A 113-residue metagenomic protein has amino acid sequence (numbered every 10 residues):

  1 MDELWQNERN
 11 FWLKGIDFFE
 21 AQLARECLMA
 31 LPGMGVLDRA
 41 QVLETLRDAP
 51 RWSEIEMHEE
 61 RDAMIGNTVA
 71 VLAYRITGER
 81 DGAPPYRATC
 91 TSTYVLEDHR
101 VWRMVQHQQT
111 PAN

Functional and structural regions predicted by a protein language model:
M1-Q22, E26-N113: A beta-strand edge to alpha-helix "cap/lid" segment located at domain peripheries
